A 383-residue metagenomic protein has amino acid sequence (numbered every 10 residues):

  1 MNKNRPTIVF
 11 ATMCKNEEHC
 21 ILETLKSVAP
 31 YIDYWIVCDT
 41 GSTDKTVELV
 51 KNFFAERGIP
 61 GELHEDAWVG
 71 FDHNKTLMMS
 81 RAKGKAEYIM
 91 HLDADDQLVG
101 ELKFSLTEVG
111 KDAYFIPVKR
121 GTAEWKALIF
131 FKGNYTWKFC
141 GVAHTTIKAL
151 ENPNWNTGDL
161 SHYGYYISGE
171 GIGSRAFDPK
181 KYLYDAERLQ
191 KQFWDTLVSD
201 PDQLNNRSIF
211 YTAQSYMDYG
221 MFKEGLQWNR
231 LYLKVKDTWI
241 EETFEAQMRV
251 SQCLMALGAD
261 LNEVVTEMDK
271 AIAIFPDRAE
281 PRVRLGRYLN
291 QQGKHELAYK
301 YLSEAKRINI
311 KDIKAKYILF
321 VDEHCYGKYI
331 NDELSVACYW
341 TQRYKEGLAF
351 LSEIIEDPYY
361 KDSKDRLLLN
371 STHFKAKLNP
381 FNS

Functional and structural regions predicted by a protein language model:
P6-V9: Cell-envelope/extracellular polymer assembly enzymes that use nucleotide-activated donors
A11-Y34: Short, well-formed alpha-helical segments that are part of the catalytic scaffolds of diverse glycosyltransferases
S27, Y31, V37-V50, F54 (+2 more regions): A conserved acidic beta->alpha catalytic loop
E48-R81: Conserved donor nucleotide-binding strand/loop of the catalytic core
D72-M79, A86-L92, D96-L231, D237 (+1 more regions): Catalytic-site signature of metal-activated, phosphate-bearing donor transferases, centered on the GT-A/GT-A-like
Y211, R249, R284, Q291 (+2 more regions): "A position-specific structural signal for the A-helix of alpha-solenoid helical repeats
Y219, L257-G258, Q292, T341 (+1 more regions): Structural motif corresponding to the intra-repeat A-B loop/turn of tetratricopeptide repeats
